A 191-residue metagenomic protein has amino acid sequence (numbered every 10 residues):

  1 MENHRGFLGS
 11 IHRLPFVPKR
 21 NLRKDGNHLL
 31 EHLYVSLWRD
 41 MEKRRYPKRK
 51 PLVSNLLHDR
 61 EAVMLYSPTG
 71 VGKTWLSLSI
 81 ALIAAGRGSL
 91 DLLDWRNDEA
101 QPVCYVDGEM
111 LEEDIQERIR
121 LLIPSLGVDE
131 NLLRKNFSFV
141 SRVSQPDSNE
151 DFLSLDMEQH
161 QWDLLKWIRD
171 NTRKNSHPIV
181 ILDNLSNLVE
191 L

Functional and structural regions predicted by a protein language model:
M1-L29: Short, small/acidic-rich helices and loops at N termini and domain boundaries of DNA replication/processing enzymes
G6-G9, R13-L14, V35-S36, Y46 (+2 more regions): Intrinsically disordered, low-complexity segments used for protein-protein interactions
S10, F16, K24, V35 (+2 more regions): Generic detector of low-complexity/intrinsically disordered segments and short hydrophobic N-terminal stretches
L22-P124, D129, F139, R169: The Walker A/P-loop phosphate-binding site
T69, D98-L191: Conserved inter-motif catalytic segment of the P-loop NTP-binding fold
